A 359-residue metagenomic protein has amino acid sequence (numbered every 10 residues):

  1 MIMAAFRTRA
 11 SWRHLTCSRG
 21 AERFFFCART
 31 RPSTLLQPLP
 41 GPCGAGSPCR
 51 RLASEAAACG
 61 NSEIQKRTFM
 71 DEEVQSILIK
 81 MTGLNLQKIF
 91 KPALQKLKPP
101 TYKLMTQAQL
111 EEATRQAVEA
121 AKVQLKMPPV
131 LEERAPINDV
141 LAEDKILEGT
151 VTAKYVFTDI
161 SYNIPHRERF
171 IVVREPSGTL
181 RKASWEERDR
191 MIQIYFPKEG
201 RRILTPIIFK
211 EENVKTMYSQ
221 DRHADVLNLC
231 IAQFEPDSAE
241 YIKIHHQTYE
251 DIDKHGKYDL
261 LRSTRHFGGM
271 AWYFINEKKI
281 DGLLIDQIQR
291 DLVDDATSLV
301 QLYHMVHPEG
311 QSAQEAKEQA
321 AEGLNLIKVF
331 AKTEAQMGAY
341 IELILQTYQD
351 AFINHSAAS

Functional and structural regions predicted by a protein language model:
I2-S359: A basic, Ser/Thr-enriched alpha-helical scaffold prevalent in eukaryotic organelle gene-expression machinery
